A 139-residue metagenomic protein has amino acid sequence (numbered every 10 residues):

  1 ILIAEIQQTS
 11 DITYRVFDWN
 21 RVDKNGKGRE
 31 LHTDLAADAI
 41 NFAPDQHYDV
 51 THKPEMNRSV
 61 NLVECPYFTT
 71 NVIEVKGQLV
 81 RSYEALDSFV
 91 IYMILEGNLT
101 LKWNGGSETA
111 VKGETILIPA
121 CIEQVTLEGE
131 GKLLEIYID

Functional and structural regions predicted by a protein language model:
I1-T13, A120-D139: Ligand-binding loop in jelly-roll beta-barrel domains
L2, W103-I122: Short acidic-glycine-tyrosine-enriched beta hairpin
I3-E5, T70-V72, I91, T115-L117: Conserved hydrophobic/aromatic beta-strand scaffold that supports enzyme active sites
Y14-L86: C-terminal amphipathic alpha-helical segment
P66, D87, W103-G105, A120 (+1 more regions): A generic beta-sheet turn/junction motif
E74, M93, T109, L117 (+1 more regions): Well-ordered beta-strand positions
V75-G105, G113: Glycine- and acidic-residue-biased ligand/ion/polar-headgroup-sensing regions
